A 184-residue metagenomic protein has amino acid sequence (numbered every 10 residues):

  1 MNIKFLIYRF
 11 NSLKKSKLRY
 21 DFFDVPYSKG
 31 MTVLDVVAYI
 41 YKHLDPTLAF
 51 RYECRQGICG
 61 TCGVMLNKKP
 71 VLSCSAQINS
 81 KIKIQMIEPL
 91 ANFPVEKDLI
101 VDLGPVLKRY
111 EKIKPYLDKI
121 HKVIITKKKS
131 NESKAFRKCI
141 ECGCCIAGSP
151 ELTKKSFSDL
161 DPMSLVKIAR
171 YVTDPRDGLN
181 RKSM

Functional and structural regions predicted by a protein language model:
M1-F23: Eukaryote-biased recognition of intrinsically disordered, low-complexity regulatory segments
Y20, H43-D45: Residue-level signal for pocket-adjacent positions within structured domains
Y20-T32: Short, contiguous acidic and Ser/Thr-rich linear segments
D21, I58-G60, K83: A generic structural signal for short beta-strands and their flanking turns/coil linkers
M31-H43, E88-M184: Ferredoxin-type iron-sulfur electron-transfer modules in oxidoreductases and energy-metabolism complexes
L48-N79, K134-K154: Local cysteine-cluster metal-coordination motifs and their immediate loop/turn environment, predominantly Fe-S cluster
G63-V106: A generic, well-ordered mixed alpha/beta core segment in the N-terminal half of proteins
